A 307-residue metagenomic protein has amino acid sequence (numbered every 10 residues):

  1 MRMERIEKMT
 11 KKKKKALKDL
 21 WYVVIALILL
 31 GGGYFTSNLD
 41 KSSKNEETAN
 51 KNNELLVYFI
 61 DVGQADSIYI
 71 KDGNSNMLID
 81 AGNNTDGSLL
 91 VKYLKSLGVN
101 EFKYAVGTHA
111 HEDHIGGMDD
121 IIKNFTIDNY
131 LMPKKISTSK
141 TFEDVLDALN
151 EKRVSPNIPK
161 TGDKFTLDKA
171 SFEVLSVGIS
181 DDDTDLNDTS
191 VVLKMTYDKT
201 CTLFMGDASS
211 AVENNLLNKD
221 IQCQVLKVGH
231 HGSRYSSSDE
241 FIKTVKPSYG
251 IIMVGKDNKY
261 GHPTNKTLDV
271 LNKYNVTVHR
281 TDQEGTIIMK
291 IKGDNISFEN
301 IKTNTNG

Functional and structural regions predicted by a protein language model:
R2-G307: Non-globular, low-confidence helical/coil segments that flank catalytic cores
